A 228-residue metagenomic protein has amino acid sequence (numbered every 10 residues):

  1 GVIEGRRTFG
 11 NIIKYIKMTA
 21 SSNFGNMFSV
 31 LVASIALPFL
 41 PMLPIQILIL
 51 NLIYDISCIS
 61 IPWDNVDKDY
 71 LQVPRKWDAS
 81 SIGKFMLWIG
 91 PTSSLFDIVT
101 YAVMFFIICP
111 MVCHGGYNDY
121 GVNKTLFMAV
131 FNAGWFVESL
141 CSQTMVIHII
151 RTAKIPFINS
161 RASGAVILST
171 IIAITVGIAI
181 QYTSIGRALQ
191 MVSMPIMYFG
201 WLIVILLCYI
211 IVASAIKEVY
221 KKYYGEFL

Functional and structural regions predicted by a protein language model:
G1-I155: Membrane-embedded transport module
N51, F105-C113, A129-L228: C-terminal transmembrane module of polytopic membrane proteins
